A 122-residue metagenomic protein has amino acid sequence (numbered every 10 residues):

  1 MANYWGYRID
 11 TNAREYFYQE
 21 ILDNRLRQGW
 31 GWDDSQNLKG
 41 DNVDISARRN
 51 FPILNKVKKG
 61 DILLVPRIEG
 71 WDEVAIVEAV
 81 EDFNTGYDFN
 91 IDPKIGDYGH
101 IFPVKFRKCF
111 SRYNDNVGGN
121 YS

Functional and structural regions predicted by a protein language model:
M1-I53: Compositionally biased, charged N-terminal/linker segments
L54-K58: Short, well-ordered loop/turn sites that connect or cap secondary structure elements
D72-S122: Aromatic- and Lys/Arg-enriched surface recognition patch
